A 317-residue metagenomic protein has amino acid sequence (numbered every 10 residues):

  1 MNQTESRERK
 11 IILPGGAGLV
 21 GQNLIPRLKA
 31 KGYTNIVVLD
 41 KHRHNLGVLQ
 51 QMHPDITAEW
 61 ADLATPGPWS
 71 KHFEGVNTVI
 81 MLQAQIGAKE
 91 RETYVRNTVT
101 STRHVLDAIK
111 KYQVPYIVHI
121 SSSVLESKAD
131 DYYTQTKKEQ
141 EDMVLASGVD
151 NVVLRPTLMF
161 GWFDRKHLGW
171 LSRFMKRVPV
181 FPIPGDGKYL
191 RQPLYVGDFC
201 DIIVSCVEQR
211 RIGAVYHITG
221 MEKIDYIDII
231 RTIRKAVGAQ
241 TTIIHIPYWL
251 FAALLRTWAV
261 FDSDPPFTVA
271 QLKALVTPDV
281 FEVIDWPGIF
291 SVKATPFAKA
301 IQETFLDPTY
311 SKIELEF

Functional and structural regions predicted by a protein language model:
I11-K31: N-terminal Rossmann NAD(P)H-binding glycine-rich loop of SDR-like oxidoreductase domains
P14, L39, V79-Q83, I117-S123 (+1 more regions): SDR active-site strand-loop-helix element
Y33-R43: Conserved glycine-rich Rossmann-like NAD(P)H-binding loop of the short-chain dehydrogenase/reductase
P54-R103, A108-K111, S123-S127: NAD(P)H-binding glycine-rich loop region in Rossmannoid oxidoreductase-like domains and their noncatalytic homologs
A88, S123-Q135, M159-R165: Conserved catalytic-site region of short-chain dehydrogenase/reductase
D142-W162, S172: Conserved beta-loop-beta element that borders a ligand/cofactor-binding pocket
R173-L194, I202-R210, H217-T219: A conserved pocket-lining segment of Rossmann-fold NAD(P)-dependent short-chain dehydrogenase/reductase
C206-F267, F281-I284, I289-F317: Mid/C-terminal beta-alpha module of Rossmann-like enzyme folds, strongest in SDR-family dehydrogenases/epimerases
